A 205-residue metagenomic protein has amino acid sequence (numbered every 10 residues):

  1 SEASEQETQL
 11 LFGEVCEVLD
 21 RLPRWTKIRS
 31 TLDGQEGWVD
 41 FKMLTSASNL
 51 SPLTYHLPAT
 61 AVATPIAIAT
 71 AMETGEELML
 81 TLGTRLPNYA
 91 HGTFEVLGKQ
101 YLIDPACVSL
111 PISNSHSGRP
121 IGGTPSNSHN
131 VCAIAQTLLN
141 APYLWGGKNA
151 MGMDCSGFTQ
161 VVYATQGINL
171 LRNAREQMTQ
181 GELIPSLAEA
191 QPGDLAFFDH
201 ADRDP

Functional and structural regions predicted by a protein language model:
S1, L53-A67, A164-Q177: Short, basic/aromatic beta-hairpin or loop at an interaction surface
S1-D20, R24, T64: The feature marks the first
E2-F12, T70-L82: SH3/SH3-like (including bacterial SH3b) beta-barrel domains that bind proline-rich motifs or cell-wall ligands
E14-V15, L22, S30-A63, A67-A71 (+2 more regions): Boundary regions of SH3-family modules and the immediately adjacent low-complexity/disordered segments in eukaryotic
A135, G147-Q166: Active-site nucleophilic cysteine motif
Y143-G147, R172-A174: Surface-exposed patches in mature extracellular/periplasmic domains of secreted proteins
N169-P205: ...with weaker cross-activation on analogous glycine-rich loops/strands in unrelated enzymes
